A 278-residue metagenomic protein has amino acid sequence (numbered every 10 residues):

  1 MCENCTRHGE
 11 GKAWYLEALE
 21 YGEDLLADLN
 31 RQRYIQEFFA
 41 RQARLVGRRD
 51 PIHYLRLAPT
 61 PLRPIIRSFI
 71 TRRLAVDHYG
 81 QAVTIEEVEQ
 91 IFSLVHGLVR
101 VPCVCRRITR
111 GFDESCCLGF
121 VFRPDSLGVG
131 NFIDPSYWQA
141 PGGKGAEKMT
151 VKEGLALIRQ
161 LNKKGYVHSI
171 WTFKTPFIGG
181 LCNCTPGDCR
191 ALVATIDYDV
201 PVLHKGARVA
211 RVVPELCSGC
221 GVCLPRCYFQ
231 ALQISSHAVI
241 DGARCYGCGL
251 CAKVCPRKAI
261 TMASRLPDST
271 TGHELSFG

Functional and structural regions predicted by a protein language model:
M1-Y166, Q233-S236, K258-G278: Iron-sulfur (Fe-S) cluster-binding modules
E3-T6, V101-R107, S115, G179-L192 (+2 more regions): Local cysteine-cluster metal-coordination motifs and their immediate loop/turn environment, predominantly Fe-S cluster
L98-V99, H168, C182, A210: A broad, low-specificity signal marking well-ordered, structured residues that form hydrophobic/aromatic
L118-F122, G187-R190, P201-L203: Short, low-complexity, polar/charged sequence segments that are solvent-exposed and flexible
G143-K144, Y166, A194-T195, D199-P201: Short secondary-structure boundary micro-motifs
K152, R159, K163-T195: Long, low-complexity, proline- and polar/charged-enriched segments that are largely intrinsically disordered
I170-F177, D197-G247, T261-T271, L275-F277: Ferredoxin-like iron-sulfur electron-transfer modules
